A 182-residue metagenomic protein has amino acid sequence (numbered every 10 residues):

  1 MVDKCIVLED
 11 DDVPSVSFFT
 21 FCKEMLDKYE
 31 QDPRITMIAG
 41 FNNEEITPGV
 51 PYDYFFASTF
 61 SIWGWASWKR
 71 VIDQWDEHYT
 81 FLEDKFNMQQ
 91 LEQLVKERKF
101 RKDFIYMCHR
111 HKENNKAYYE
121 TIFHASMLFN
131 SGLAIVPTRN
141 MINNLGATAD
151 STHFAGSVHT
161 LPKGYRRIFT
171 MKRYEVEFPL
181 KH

Functional and structural regions predicted by a protein language model:
M1-V7, D12-H182: An acidic/histidine-cluster motif and surrounding catalytic segment that typifies divalent-metal-assisted enzyme active
